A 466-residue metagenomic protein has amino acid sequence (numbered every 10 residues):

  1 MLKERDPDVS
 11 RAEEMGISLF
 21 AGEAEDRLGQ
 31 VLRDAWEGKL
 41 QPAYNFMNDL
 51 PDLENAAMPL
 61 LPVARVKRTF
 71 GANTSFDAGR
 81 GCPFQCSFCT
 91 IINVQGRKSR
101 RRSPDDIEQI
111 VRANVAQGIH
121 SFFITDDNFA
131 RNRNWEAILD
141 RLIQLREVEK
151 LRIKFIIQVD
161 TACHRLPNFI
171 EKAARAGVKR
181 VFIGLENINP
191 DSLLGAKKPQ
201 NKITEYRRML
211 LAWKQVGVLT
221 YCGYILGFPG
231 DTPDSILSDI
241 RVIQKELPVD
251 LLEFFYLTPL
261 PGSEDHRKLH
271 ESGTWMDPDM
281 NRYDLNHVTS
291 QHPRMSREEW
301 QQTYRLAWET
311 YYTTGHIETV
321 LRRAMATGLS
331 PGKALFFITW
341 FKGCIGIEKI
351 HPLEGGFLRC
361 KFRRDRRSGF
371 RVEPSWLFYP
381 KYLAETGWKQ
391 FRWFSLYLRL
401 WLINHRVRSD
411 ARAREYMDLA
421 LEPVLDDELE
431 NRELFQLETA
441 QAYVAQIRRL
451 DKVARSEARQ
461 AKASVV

Functional and structural regions predicted by a protein language model:
M1-E4, E25-R27, L50, P83 (+7 more regions): Short, solvent-exposed loop/turn segments at secondary-structure junctions
M1-E54, G262: Glycine-rich beta-alpha loop elements in corrinoid/cobalamin-binding modules across cobalamin-dependent enzymes
L2-R11, F84, N132-N134, D191-A196 (+3 more regions): Flexible glycine/acidic-rich beta-alpha junction loops that bind and position SAM and/or redox cofactors in anaerobic
D6-G29, K172-R180, S238-F254: Structural recognition of alpha->loop->beta junctions
A12-M15, E37-G38, R141, P199-N201 (+2 more regions): Short, hinge-like loop/turn segments at secondary-structure boundaries
V31-E37, P59, K268-L269, R294: Short, surface-exposed amphipathic charged segments that create phosphate/polyanion-binding patches used for binding
A35, H287-V466: Radical SAM enzyme core and accessory elements
A57-Y221, F228, T232-D234, R241: Radical SAM [4Fe-4S] cluster-binding motif and immediate context
